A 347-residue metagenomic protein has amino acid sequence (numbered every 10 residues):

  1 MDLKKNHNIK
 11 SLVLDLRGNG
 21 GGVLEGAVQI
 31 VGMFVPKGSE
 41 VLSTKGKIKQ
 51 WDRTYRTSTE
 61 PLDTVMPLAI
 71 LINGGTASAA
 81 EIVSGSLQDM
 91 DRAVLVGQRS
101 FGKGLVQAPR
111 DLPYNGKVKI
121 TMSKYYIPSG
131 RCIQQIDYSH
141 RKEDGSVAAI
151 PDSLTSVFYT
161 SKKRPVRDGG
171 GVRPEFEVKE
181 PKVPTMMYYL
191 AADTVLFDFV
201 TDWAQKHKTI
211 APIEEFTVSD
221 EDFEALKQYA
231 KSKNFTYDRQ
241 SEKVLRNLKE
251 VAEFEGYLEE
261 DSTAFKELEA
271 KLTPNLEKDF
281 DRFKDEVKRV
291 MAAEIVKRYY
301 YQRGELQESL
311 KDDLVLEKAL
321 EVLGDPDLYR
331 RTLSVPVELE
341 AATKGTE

Functional and structural regions predicted by a protein language model:
M1-P113, E308: Cleft-lining beta-strand/loop regions that shape enzyme active-site pockets
N19, G75, Y125, K179-P181: Generic structural motif
V31-G32, T59-M66, Y114-K117, G256-D261 (+2 more regions): Short, charged low-complexity intrinsically disordered segments located at boundaries of structured domains
V35-L42, T64-V65, S86-A93, G102-K103 (+6 more regions): A generic short-segment signal for beta-strand/edge and adjacent turn/coil regions
S39-T44, I70-L71, G97-S100, M122-Y125 (+4 more regions): Short, surface-exposed, polar/charged, turn-prone segments marking secondary-structure boundaries
A79, G85, D91-R92, V96-Q98 (+2 more regions): Polar, glycine-rich mid-to-C-terminal structural blocks that act as macromolecule-binding/assembly scaffolds
C132-S139, E143-E347: Conserved functional hotspot residues or short segments at active or partner-binding sites across diverse domains
